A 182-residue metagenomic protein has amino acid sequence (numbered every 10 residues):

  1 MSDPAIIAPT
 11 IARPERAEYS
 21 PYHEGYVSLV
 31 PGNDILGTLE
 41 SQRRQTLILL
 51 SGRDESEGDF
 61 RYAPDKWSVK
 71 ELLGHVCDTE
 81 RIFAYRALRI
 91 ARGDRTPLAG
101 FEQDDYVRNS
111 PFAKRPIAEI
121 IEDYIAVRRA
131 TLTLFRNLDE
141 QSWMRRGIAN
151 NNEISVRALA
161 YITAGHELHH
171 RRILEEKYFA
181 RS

Functional and structural regions predicted by a protein language model:
M1-G25, G58-Q103, R129-L132, E140 (+1 more regions): Short, contiguous alpha-helical
Y26-V27, P111: Short glycine/proline-rich turn/loop motifs
V27-Y62: Short, contiguous, helix-prone interaction/anchoring segments in small proteins
V30-G37, K114-R115, E119, I154 (+1 more regions): Solvent-exposed interaction patches of small proteins and small membrane subunits
G37-S51, D105-M144: Acidic/histidine-rich alpha-helical segments that form the ligand environment of transition-metal centers
